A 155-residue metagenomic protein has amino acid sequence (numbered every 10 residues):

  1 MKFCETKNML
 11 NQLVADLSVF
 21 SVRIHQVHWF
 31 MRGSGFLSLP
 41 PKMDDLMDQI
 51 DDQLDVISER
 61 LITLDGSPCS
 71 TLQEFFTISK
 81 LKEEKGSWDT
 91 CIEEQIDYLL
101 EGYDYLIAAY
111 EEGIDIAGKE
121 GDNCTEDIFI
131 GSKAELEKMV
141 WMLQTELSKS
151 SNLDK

Functional and structural regions predicted by a protein language model:
M1-E5, F20-L46, A109-C124: Helix-loop segments that flank and shape redox-cofactor active sites
M1-L13, K85, I92: Disorder-to-helix initiation segments
L10, P40-M47, D51, I96 (+3 more regions): Amphipathic, non-transmembrane alpha-helical scaffold segments
V14, S21-I24, H28, M47 (+6 more regions): A structural signal for well-ordered alpha-helices, especially hydrophobic packing surfaces of coiled-coils
H28-M31, G35, I57, L61 (+4 more regions): Leucine-rich amphipathic alpha-helices with coiled-coil/heptad-repeat character
M31, F36, D48, Q73-F76 (+3 more regions): Long, contiguous binding/interaction regions
S38-E74: Conserved alpha-helical segments that form or flank metal/cofactor-binding pockets of metalloenzymes
D55, E59, I78-G131: Acidic/histidine-rich alpha-helical segments that form the ligand environment of transition-metal centers
